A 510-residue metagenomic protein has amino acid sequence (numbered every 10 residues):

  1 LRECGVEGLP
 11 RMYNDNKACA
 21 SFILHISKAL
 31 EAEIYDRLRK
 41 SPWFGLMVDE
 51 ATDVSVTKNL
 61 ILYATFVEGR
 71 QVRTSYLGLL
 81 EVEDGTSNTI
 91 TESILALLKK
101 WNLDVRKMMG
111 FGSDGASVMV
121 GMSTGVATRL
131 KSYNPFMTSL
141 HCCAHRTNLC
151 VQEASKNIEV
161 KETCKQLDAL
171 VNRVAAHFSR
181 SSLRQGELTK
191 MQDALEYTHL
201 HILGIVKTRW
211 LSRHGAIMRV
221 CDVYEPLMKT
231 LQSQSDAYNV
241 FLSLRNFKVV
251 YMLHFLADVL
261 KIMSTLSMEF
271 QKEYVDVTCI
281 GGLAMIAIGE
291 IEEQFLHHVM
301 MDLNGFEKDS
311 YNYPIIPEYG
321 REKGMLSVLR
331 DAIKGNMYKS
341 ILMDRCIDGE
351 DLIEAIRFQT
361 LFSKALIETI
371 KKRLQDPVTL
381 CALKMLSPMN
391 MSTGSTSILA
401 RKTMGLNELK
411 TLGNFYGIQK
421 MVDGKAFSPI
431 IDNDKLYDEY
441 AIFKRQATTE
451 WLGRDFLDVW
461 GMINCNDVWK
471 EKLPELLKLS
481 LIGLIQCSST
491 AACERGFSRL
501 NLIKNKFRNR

Functional and structural regions predicted by a protein language model:
L1-R510: Alpha-helical structural modules in large enzymes and assemblies
